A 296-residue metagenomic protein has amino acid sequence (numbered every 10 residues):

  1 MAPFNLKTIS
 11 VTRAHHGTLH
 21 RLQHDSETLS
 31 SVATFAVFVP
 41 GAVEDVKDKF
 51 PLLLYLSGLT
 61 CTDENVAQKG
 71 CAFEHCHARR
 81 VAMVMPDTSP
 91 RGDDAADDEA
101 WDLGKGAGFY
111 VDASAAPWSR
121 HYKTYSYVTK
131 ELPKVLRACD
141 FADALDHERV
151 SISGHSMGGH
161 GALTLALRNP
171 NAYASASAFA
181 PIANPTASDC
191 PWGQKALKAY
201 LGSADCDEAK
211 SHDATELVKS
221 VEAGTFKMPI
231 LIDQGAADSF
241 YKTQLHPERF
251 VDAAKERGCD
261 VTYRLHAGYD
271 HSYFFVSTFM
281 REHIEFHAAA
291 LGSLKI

Functional and structural regions predicted by a protein language model:
A2-I296: Non-catalytic cap/lid and distal C-terminal segments of serine-dependent acyl enzymes
